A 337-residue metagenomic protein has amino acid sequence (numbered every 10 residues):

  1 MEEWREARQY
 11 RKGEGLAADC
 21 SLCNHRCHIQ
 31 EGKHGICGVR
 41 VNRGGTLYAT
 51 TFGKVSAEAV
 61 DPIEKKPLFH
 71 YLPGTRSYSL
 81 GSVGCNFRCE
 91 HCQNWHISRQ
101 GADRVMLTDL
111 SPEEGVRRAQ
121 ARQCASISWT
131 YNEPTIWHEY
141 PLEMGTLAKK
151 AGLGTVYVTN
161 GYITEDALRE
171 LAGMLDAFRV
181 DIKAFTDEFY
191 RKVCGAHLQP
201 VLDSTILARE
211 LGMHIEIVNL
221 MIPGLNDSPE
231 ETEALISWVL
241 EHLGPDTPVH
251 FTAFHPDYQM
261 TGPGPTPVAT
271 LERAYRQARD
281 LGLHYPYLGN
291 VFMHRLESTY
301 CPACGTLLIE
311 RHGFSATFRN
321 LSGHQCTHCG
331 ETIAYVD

Functional and structural regions predicted by a protein language model:
M1-E31, G224-D337: Auxiliary Fe-S-binding modules of radical SAM enzymes
M1-S82, W95-R99, E297, L307-E310 (+1 more regions): N-terminal [4Fe-4S]-dependent radical SAM core
K33, C85, T186: A generic "binding-loop/recognition-motif" signal
G38, G81, V218, P302 (+1 more regions): Residues in well-ordered beta-strands of folded domains
G45-L142, L147: Extended interfacial segments that mediate partner engagement and assembly in macromolecular machines
C92, Y131, N160, L220 (+2 more regions): Proline- and acidic/polar-enriched loop/turn elements at helix boundaries
P112-A269: Conserved AdoMet/S-adenosylmethionine-binding subsite of the radical SAM
